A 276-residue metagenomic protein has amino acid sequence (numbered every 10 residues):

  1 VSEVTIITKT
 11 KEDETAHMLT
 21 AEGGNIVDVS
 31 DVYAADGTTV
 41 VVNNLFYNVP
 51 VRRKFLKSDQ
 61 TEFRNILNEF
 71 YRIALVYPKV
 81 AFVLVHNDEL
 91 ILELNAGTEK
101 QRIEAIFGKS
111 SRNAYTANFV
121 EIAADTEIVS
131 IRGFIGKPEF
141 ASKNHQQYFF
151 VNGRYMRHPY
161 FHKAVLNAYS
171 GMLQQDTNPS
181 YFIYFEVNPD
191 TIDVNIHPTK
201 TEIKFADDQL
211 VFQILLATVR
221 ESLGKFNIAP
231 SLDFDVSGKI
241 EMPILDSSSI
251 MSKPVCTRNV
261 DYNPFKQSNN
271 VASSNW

Functional and structural regions predicted by a protein language model:
V1-W276: N-terminal phosphate-binding caps/lids of nucleotide- and nucleic-acid-binding domains
